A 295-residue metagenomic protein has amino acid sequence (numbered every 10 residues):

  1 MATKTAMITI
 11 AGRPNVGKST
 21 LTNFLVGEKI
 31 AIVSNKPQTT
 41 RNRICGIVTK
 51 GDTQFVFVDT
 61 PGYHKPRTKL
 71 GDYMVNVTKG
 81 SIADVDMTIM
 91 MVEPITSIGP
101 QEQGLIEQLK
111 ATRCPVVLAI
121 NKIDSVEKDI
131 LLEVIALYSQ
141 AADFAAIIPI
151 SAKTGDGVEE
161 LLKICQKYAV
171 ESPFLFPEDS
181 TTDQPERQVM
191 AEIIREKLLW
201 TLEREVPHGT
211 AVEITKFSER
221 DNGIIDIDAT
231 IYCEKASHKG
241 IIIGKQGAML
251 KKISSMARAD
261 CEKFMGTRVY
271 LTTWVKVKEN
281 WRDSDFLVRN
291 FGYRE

Functional and structural regions predicted by a protein language model:
M1-N76, G80-A83, M87: Conserved G1/Walker A P-loop phosphate-binding module
G17, G157, M249: Conserved glycine(s) of the Walker
E28, I47-G51, P66, S81 (+8 more regions): Conserved, well-folded catalytic cores of nucleic-acid-processing and energy-transducing macromolecular machines
T40, H64-K65, S97-I98, V126-E127 (+1 more regions): Catalytic P-loop NTPase motifs of RecA-like helicase/translocase cores
T49, N76-I147, S218-D221: Conserved C-terminal guanine-recognition region of P-loop GTPase G domains, centered on the G4
D59, N121, S151: Active-site glycine-centered loops adjacent to acidic/histidine catalytic or metal-binding residues that shape
P115, D124-T182, E186: Canonical P-loop GTPase G-domain recognition
E186-E295: P-loop NTP-binding site
